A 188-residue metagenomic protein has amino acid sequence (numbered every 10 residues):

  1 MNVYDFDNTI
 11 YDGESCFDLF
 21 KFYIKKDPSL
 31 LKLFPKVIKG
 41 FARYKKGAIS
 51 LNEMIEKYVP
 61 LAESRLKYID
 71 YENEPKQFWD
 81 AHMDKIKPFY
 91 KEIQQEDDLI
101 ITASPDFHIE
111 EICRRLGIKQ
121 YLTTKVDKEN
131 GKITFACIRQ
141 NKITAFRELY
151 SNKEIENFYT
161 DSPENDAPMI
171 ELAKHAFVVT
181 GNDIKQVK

Functional and structural regions predicted by a protein language model:
M1-K46: Active-site neighborhood of HAD-like aspartate-dependent phosphohydrolases
D7, Y11, K46, A62-L66 (+3 more regions): A general boundary/transition motif marking the beginning of the first structured unit of a protein
D12, D27-L31, V59-E63, W79-M83 (+1 more regions): Short hydrophobic/aromatic-rich motifs at helix boundaries and adjacent loops
L31-K32, K46-I49, M83, K87: Residue-level signal for secondary-structure boundary elements
V37-S64, C113-Y121: Short, compositionally biased "basic patch" segments
E53-K87: Metal-dependent phosphoesterase signature
W79-K188: C-terminal cap/substrate-recognition subdomain and adjoining C-terminal extension of metal-dependent phosphatase-like
